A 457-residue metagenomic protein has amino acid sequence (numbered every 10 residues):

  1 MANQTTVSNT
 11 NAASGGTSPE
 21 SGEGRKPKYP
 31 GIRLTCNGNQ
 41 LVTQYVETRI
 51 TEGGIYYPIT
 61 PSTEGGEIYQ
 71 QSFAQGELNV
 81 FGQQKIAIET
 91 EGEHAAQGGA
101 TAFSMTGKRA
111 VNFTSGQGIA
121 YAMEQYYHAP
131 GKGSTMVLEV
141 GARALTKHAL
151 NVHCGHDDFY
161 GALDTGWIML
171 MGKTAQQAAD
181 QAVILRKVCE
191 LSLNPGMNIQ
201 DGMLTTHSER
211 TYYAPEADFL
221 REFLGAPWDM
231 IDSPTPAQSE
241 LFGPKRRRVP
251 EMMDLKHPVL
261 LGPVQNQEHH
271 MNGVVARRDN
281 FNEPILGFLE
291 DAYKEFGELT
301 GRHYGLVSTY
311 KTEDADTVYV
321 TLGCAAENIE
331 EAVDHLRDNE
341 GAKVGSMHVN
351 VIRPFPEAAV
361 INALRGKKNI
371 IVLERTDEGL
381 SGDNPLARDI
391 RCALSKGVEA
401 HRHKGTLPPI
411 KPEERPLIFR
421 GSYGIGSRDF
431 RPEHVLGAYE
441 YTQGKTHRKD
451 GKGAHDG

Functional and structural regions predicted by a protein language model:
A2-G161, G166, V183, H447-K449: Thiamine diphosphate
N37-V42, E295-T317: Glycine-/acidic-rich phosphate or pyrophosphate-binding loops and their flanking alpha/beta elements
G65-I68, G99-T101, A122-Y126, K147-H153 (+7 more regions): Short acidic, glycine/serine/threonine-rich loops at helix termini
Q71-G76, D291, E331-S346, K396: Short helix-loop-beta junction
F81-K85, G196-S308: Conformationally flexible catalytic loops at phosphate/diphosphate-handling active centers
V152-G202, A214, F223-P236, E414-I425: Conserved thiamine diphosphate
L306-A342, F355-N362: Redox- and metal-dependent alpha/beta enzyme cores, enriched for Fe-S-associated oxidoreductases and cofactor-handling
E374-G457: Peripheral docking tails and interdomain loops at the edges of cofactor- or intermediate-handling domains
